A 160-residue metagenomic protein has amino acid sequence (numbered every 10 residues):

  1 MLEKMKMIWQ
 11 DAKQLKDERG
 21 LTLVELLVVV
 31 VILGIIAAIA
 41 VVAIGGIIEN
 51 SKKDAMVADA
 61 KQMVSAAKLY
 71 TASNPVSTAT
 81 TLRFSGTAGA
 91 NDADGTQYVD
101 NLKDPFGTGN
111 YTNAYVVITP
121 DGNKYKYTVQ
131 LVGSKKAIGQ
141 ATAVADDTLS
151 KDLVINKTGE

Functional and structural regions predicted by a protein language model:
M1-R19: N-terminal leader/signal peptides at the extreme start of proteins
K16, A37, E49-K52: Flexible interhelical turns and helix-capping residues at alpha-helix boundaries within structured domains
G20-G45: N-terminal single-pass transmembrane signal-anchor helix
I44-V64: Aliphatic-rich helix starts adjacent to a transmembrane/signal segment
A60-S77: N-terminal alpha-helical signal peptides/signal-anchor transmembrane segments
S77-I138, G159: Extracellular/periplasmic head regions of type IV pilus-like filament subunits
K135-E160: Low-complexity, S/T/G/P-rich flexible repeat/linker segments used as non-globular hinges and stalks within
